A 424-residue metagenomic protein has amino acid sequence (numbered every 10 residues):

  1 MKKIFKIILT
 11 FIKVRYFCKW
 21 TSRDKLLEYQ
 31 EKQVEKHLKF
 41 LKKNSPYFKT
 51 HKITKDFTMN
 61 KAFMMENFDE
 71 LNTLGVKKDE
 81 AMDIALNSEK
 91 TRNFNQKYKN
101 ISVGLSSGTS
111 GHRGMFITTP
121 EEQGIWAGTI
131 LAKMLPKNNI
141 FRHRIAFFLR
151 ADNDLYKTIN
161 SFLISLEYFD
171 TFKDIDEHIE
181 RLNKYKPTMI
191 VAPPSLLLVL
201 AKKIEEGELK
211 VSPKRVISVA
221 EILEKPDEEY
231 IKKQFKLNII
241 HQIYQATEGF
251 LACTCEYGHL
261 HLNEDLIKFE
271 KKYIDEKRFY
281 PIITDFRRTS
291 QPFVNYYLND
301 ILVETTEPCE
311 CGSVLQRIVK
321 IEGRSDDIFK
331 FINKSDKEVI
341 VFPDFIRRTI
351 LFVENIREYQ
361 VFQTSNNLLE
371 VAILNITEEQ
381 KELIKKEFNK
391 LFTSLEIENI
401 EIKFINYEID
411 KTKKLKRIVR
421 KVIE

Functional and structural regions predicted by a protein language model:
M1-L105, G111-I125, L131-P136, A151 (+2 more regions): Nucleotide 5′-phosphate-binding alpha/beta core
E35-L38, K186-M189, P213-V216, D336-E338: Short active-site oxyanion
L41, I145, I190, I231 (+4 more regions): Residue-level signal for inorganic ion chemistry
E122-G124, G128, R144-L196: AMP-binding/adenylate-forming
I140-R144, L368: Residues that mark the start of a beta-strand
K173, P187-E228, H241-G249: Adenylate-forming
I190, Y296-E396: AMP-binding/adenylate-forming catalytic core of the ANL superfamily
L223, D227-C309: Conserved AMP-binding/adenylate-forming
